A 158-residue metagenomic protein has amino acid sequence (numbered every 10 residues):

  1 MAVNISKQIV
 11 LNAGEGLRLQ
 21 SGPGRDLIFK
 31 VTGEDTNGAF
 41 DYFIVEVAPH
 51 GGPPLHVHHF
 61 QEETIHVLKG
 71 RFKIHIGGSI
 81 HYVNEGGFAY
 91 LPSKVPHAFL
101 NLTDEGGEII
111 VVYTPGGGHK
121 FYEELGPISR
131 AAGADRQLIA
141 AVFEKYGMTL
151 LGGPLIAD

Functional and structural regions predicted by a protein language model:
M1-F40, A132-D158: A short, N-terminal "cap"/entry segment at the start of jelly-roll beta-barrel domains of the cupin/DSBH fold
V10-N12, G78-P96: Short acidic-glycine-tyrosine-enriched beta hairpin
I28-F29, D41-H58: Conserved short histidine dyad/triad with adjacent acidic residue
D35-G38, A48-G52, R71-K73: Short, charged/polar surface micro-motifs in flexible loops or helix N-caps
T36, S93-H119: Ligand-binding loop in jelly-roll beta-barrel domains
G51, H59, F72, K120 (+1 more regions): Hydrophobic small-molecule pocket/channel-lining residues, especially in calycin-type beta-barrels
F60-F72, G77: Glycine- and acidic-residue-biased ligand/ion/polar-headgroup-sensing regions
E108, H119-A132: A hydrophobic, small-residue-rich beta->alpha segment in the mid-to-C-terminal subdomain of diverse proteins
